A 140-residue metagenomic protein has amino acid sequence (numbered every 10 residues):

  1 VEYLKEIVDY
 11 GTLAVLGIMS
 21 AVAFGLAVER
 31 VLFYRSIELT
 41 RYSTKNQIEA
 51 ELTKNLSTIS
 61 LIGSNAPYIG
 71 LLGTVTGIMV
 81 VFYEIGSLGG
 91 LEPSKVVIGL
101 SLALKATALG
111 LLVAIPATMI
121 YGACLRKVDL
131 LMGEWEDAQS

Functional and structural regions predicted by a protein language model:
V1-Y42, N46-M132: Hydrophobic alpha-helical transmembrane segments of small proteolipidic membrane proteins, enriched in energy-coupled
M132, E136-Q139: Transmembrane helical bundles of ABC transporter permease domains
